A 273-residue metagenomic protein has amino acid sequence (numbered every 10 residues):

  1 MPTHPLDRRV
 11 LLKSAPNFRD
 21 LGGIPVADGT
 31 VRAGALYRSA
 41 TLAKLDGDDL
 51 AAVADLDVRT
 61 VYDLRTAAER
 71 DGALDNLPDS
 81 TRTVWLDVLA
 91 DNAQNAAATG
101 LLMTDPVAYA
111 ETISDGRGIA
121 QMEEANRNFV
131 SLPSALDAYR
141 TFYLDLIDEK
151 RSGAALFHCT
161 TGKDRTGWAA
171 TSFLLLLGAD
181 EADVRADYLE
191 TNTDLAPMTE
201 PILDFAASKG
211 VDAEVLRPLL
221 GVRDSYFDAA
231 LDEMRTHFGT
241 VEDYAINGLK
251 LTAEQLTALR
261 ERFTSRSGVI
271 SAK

Functional and structural regions predicted by a protein language model:
M1-L156, A169-K273: Cys-dependent protein tyrosine phosphatase-like superfamily
T161, R165-T166: Ser/Thr-glycine-rich phosphate-binding loops at phosphate-binding pockets of nucleotides, nucleotide cofactors
